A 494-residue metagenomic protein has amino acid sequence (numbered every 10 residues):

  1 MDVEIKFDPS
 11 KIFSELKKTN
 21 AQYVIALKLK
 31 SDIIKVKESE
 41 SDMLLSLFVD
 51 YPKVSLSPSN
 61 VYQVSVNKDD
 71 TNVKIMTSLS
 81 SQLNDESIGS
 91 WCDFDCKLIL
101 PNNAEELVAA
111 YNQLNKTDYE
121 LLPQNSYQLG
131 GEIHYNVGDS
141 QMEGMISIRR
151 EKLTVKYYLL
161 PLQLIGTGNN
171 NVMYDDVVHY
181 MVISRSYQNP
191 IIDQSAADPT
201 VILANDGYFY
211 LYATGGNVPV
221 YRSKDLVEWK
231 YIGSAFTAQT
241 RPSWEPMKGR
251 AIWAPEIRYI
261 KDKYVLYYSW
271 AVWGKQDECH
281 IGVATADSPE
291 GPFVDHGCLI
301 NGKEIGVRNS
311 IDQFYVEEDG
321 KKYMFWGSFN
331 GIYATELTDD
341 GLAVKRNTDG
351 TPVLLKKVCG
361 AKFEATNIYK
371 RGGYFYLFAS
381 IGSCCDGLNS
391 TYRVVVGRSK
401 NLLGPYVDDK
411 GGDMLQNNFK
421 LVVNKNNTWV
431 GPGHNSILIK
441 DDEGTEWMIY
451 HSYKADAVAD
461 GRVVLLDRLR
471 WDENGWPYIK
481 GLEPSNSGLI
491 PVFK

Functional and structural regions predicted by a protein language model:
M1-Y187: Short boundary segments that mark the start of a structured unit
S184-K494: Carbohydrate-active catalytic/glycan-binding domains of CAZyme proteins, especially the secreted or lumenal ectodomains
